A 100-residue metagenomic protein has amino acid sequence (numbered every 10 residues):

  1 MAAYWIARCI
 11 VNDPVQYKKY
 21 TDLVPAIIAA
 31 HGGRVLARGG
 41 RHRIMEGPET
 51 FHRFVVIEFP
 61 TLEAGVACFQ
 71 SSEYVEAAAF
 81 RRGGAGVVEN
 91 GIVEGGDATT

Functional and structural regions predicted by a protein language model:
M1-F54, F59-Q70, E94-T100: Short S/T/G/P-rich N-terminal loop/turn motif that feeds into the first structured element of a domain
V66-C68, E73-I92: C-terminal structural segments of small proteins and small subunits
